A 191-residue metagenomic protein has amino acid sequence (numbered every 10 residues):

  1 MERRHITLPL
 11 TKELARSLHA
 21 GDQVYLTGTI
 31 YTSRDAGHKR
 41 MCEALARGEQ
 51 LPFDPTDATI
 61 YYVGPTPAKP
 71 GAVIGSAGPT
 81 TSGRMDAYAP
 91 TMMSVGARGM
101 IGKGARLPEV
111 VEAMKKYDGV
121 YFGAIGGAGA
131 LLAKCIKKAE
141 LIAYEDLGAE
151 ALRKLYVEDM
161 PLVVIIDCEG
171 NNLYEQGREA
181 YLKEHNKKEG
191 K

Functional and structural regions predicted by a protein language model:
M1-L10: Short, structured beta-strand/loop micro-motifs enriched in basic residues and often containing a Trp
L10, I30, P65-P67, D159 (+1 more regions): A broadly conserved detector of short glycine/acidic/proline-rich loop/turn motifs that flank catalytic sites and bind
L26, K134-K191: C-terminal binding/interaction regions
T32-S33, G37-M160: Feature captures the catalytic cores and cofactor-binding loops of soluble hydro-lyases/lyases that act on carboxylate
